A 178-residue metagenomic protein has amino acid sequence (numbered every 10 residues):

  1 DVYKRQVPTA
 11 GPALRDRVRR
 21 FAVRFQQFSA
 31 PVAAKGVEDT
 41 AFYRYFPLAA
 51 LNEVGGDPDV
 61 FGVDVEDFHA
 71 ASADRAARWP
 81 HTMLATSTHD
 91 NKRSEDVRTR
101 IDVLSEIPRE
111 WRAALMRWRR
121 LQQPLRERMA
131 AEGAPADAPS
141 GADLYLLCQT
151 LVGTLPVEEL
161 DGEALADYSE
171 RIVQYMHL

Functional and structural regions predicted by a protein language model:
V2-Y3: Short, small-residue-biased leader/transition segments that mark boundaries at the very start of proteins
V7-W79: Flexible, glycine/threonine-enriched loop-and-boundary segments that flank and lead into catalytic domains of large
A10-R15, T82-A85, V97-L178: Extended, charge-enriched "interface" segments that sit outside catalytic cores
